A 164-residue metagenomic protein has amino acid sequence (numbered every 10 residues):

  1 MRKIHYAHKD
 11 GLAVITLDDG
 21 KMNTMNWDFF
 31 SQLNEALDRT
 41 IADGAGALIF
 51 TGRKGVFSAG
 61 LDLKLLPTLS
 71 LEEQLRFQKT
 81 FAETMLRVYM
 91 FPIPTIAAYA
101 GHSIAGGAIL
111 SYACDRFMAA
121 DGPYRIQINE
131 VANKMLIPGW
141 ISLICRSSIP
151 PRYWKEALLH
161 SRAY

Functional and structural regions predicted by a protein language model:
M1-R53, L86: Conserved CoA-thioester-binding segment of acyl-CoA-metabolizing enzymes
D19-M22, K64-L65, Y124: A short, flexible beta-alpha/helix-coil linker loop
M22-N23, V56, H102, R125: Short strand->helix junction
F29-L33, F77-T80, L110: Hydrophobic alpha-helical membrane-association signature
F50, D62, L110-Y112: Hydrophobic/aromatic residues within transmembrane alpha-helices of multi-pass small-molecule transporters
G52-T84, S103: Glycine- (often His-adjacent) and acidic-residue-rich active-site loop that binds/positions the CoA thioester
Y89-Y164: Crotonase-fold acyl-CoA enzyme core
